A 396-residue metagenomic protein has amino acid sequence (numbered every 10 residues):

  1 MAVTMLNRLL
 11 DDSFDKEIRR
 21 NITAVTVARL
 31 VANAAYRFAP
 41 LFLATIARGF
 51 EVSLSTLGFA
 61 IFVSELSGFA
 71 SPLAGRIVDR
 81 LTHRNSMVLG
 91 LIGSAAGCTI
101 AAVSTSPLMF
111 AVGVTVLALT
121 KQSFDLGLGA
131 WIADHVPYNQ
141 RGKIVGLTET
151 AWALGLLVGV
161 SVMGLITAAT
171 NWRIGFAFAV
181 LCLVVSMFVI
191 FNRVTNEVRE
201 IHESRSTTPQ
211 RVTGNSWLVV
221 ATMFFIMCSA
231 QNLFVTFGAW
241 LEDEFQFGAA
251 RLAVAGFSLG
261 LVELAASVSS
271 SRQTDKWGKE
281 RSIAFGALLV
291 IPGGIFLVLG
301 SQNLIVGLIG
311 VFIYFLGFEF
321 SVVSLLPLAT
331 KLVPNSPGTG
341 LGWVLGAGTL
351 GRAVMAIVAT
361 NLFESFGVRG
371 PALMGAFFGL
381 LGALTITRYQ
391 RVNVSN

Functional and structural regions predicted by a protein language model:
P40, W217-F257: Extracytoplasmic gate region of multi-pass secondary transporters
F62-G75, F257-A266: Central cavity-lining transmembrane alpha-helices of secondary-active solute carriers, predominantly the Major
A70-T105: Conserved MFS/SLC helix-loop-helix module at the cytosolic interface between two early adjacent transmembrane helices
S71-T82, A266-G278, F363: Helix-to-loop junctions at the C-terminal end of transmembrane segments in multipass secondary transporters
T115-T150: Cytoplasmic helix-loop-helix junction between adjacent transmembrane helices in 12-TM secondary transporters
T148-F191: Helix-loop-helix hairpin linking two adjacent transmembrane segments in secondary transporters
E280-L325: C-terminal transmembrane helical hairpin of 12-TM major facilitator-type secondary transporters
S336-E364: A late C-terminal transmembrane helix in Major Facilitator Superfamily
